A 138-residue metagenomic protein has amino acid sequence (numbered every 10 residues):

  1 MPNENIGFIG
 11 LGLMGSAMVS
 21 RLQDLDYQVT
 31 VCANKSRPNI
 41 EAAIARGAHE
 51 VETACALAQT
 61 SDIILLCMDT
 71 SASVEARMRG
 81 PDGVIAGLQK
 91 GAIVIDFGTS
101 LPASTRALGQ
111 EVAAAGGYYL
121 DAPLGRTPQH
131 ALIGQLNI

Functional and structural regions predicted by a protein language model:
M1-L66, A131: NAD(P)+-binding Rossmann beta1-loop-alpha1 motif at the extreme N-terminus of oxidoreductases
I6, T99-I138: Rossmann-fold dinucleotide-binding core
G7-G15, G47, G80-G83, G87 (+4 more regions): Glycine-centered flexibility sites
R21-D24, A45-R46, M78-D82, L108-V112 (+1 more regions): Short, glycine/charged-enriched secondary-structure capping and boundary segments
T30, V51, V94-I95, L120 (+1 more regions): Structural detector of well-ordered beta-strand residues that form the stable sheet scaffold of enzyme domains
R37, S73, T127: Active-site loop signature of alpha/beta-hydrolase-fold enzymes
A54-L66, T70-Y118: Rossmann-fold NAD(P) dinucleotide-binding segment
